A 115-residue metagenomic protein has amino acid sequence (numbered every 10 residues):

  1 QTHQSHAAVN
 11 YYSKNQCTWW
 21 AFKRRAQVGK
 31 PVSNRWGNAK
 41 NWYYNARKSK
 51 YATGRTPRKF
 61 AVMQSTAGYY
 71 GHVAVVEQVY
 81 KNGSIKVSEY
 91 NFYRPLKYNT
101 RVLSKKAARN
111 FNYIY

Functional and structural regions predicted by a protein language model:
H3-Y80, S84-Y90: Secreted/periplasmic proteins that engage bacterial cell-wall peptidoglycan
Y80-Y115: Aromatic- and glycine-rich peptidoglycan recognition patches
